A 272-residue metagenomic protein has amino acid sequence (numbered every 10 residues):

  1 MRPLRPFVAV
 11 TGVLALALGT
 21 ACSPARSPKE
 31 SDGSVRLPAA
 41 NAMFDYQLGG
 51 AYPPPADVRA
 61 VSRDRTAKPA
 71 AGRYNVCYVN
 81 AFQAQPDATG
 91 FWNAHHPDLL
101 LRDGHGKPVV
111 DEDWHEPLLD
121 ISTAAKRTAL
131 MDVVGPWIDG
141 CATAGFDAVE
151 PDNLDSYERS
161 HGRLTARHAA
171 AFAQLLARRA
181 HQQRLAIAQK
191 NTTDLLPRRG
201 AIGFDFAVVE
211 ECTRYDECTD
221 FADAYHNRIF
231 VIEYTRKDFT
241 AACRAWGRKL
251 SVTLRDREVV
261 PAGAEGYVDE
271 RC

Functional and structural regions predicted by a protein language model:
M1-R26: Secretory targeting and sorting signals
R26-C272: Glycan-processing catalytic domains of CAZymes
